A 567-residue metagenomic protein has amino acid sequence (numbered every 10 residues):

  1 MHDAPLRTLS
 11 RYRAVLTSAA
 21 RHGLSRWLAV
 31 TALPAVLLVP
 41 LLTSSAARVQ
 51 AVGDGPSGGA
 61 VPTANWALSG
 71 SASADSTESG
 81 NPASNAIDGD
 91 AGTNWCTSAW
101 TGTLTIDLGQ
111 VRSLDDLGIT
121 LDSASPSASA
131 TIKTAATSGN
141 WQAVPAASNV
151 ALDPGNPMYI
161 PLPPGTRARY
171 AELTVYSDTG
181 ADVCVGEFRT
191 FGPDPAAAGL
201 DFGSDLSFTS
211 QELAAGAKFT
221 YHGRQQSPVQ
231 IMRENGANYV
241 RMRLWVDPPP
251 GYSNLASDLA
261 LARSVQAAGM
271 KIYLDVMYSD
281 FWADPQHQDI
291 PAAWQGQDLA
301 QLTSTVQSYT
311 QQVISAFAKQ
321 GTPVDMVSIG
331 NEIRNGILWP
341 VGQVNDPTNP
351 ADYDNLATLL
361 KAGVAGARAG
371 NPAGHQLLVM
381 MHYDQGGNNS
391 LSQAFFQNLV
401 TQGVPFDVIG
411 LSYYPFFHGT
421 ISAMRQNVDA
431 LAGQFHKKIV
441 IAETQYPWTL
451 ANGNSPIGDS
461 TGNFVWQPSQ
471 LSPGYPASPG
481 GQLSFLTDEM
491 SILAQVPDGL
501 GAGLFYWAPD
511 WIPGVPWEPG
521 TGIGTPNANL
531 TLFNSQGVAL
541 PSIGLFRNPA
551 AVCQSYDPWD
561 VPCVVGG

Functional and structural regions predicted by a protein language model:
A4, Y12-Q50: Secretory targeting and sorting signals
L37, V52-G109, D122-P126, A147 (+2 more regions): Disordered, acidic Ser/Thr/Pro-rich linker "stalks" and the adjacent N-terminal cap of the next globular domain
T77, S98-T101, S123-P193: Trp- and acidic/polar-enriched beta-sheet ligand-binding modules for extracellular glycan and matrix recognition
A196-I231: Boundary/entry segment of secreted carbohydrate-active catalytic domains
S204, D275, V327, I409 (+2 more regions): Conserved, mostly hydrophobic/aromatic
A214-A217, Q426, A430, T449-D488 (+2 more regions): Aromatic-rich peripheral "rim/lid" segments of glycoside hydrolase catalytic domains that contact and position glycan
P228, G374-L378, S390-L471, G480-G481 (+2 more regions): Glycoside hydrolase catalytic-domain groove-lining segments
Q230-V379, D384: Substrate-binding cleft and catalytic face of glycoside hydrolase catalytic domains, especially the flexible beta-alpha
